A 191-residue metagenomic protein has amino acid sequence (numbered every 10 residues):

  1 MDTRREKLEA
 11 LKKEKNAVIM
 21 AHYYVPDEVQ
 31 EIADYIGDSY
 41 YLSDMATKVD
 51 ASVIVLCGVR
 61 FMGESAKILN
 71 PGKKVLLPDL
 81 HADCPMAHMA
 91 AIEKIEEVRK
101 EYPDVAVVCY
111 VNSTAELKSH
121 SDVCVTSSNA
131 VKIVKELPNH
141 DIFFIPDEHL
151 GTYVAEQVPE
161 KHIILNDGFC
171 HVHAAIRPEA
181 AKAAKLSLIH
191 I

Functional and structural regions predicted by a protein language model:
M1-N70, K74, P78-V108, A115-V125 (+4 more regions): Metallocofactor- and cofactor-centric catalytic cores in central/energy metabolism, strongly enriched
H120-N129, F143-D147: Active-site-facing alpha/beta catalytic cores
K132-Q157, A180-A184: Internal active-site segments that recognize and position negatively charged phosphoryl groups and nucleotide moieties
I189-I191: Conserved small/polar residues in nucleotide/adenosyl-binding loops
